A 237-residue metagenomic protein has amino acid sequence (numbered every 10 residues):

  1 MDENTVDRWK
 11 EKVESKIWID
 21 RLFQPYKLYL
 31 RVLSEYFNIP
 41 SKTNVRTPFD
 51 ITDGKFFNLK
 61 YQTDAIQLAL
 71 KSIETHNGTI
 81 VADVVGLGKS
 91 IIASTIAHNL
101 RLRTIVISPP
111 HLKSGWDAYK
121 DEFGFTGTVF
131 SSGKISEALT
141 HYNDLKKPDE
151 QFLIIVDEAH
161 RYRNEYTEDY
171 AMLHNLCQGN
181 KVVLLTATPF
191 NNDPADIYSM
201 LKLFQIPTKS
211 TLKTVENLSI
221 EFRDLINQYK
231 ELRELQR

Functional and structural regions predicted by a protein language model:
M1-V84, I91-N99, Y170: ATP-dependent helicase/translocase motor core
G78-A82, I105, V183: Short hydrophobic/aromatic beta-strand immediately N-terminal to the Walker A/P-loop
G86, H160-R163, T188-F190: Catalytic acidic motif of RecA-like/P-loop NTPases
I91-E122, P189-I197: Conserved Walker A/P-loop ATP-binding site and its immediately adjacent core in helicase/helicase-like ATPase domains
H111-F130, F204-T208: Conserved helix-turn-beta segment of the N-terminal RecA-like "Helicase ATP-binding" lobe in SF1/SF2 helicases
G133-E150: Conserved helix/coil segment N-terminal to the catalytic DExD/H
P148-L184: SF2 helicase catalytic motif II
A171-R237: Conserved P-loop NTPase motor "coupling/switch" region that bridges the ATPase
